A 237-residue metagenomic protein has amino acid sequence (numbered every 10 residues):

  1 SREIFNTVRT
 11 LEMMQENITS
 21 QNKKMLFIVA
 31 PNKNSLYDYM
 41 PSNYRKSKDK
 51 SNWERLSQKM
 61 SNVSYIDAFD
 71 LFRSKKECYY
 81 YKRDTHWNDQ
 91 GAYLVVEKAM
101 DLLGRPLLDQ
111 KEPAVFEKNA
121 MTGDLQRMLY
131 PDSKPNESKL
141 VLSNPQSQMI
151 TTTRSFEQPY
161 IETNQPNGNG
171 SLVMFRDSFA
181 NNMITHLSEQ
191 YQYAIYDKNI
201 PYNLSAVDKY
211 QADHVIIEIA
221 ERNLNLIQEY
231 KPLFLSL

Functional and structural regions predicted by a protein language model:
S1-L237: Extracellular glycan-modifying ectodomains
